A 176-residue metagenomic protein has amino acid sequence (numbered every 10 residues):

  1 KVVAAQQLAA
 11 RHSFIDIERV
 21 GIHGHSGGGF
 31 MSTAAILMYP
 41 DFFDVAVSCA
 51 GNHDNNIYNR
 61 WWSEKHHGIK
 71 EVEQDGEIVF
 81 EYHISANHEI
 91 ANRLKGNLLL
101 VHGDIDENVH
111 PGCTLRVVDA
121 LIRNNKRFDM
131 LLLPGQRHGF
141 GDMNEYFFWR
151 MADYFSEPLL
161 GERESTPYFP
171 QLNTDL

Functional and structural regions predicted by a protein language model:
K1-L176: Active-site-proximal cap/loop segments of hydrolase catalytic domains
